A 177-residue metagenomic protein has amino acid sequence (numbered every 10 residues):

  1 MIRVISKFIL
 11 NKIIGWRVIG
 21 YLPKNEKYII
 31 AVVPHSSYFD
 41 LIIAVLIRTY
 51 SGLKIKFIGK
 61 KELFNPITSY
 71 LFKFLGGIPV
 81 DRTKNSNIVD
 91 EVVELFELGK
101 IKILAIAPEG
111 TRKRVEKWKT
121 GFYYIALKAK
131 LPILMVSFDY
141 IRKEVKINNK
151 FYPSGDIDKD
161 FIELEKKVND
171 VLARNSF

Functional and structural regions predicted by a protein language model:
M1-I19, F177: Extreme N-terminal tail/first-helix region
N11-K12, W16-D170: Soluble catalytic domains of membrane acyltransferases
L172-R174: A cross-taxonomic marker for long C-terminal extensions/tails that follow the last structured domain
